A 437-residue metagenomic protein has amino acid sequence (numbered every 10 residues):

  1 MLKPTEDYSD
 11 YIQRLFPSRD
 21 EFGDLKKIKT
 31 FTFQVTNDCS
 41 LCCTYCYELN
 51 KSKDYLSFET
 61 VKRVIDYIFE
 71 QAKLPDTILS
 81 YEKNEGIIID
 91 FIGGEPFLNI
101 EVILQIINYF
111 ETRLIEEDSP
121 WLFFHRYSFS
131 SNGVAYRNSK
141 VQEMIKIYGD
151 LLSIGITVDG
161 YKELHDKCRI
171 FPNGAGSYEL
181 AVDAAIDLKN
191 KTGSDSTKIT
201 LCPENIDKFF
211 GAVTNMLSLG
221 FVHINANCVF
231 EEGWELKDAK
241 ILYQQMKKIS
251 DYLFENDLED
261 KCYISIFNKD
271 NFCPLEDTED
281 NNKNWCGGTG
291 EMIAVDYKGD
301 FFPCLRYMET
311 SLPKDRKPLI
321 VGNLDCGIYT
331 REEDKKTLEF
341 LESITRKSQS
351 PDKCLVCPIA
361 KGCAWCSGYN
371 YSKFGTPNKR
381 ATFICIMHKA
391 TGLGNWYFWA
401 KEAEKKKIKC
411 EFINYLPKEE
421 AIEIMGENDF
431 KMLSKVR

Functional and structural regions predicted by a protein language model:
M1-S18, L312, K347-R437: Radical SAM enzyme core and accessory elements
M1-T32, T77-K83: N-terminal [4Fe-4S]-dependent radical SAM core
L25-R63: Canonical Radical SAM [4Fe-4S] cluster-binding loop centered on the CxxxCxxC motif and its immediate flanking residues
F69-I92, N99-E231: Radical SAM/AdoMet-radical enzyme domain recognition
F210-N281: Long, K/E/R/D-enriched contiguous segments that form extended
Q244-L275, Y307-V356: C-terminal accessory region of radical SAM enzymes
W285-G290: Short, small/polar residue-rich loop motifs at catalytic or cofactor-binding pockets
